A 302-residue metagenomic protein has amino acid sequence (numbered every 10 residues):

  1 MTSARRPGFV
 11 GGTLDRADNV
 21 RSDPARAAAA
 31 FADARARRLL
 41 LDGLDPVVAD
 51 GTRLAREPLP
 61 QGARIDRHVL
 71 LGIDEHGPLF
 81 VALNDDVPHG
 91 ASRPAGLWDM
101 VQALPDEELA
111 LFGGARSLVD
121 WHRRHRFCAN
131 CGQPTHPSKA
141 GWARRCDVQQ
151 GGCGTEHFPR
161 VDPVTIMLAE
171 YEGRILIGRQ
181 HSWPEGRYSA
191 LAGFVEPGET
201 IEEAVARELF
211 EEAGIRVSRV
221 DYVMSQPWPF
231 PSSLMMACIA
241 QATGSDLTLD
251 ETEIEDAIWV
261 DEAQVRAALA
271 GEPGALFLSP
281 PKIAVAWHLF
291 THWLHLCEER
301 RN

Functional and structural regions predicted by a protein language model:
M1-H125, H136, P184-Y188, D250-N302: Nudix hydrolase/Nudix homology domain
F112, R116-I166: Acidic, metal-coordinating catalytic segment for phosphate/diphosphate chemistry, firing primarily on the Nudix
R144-S189, R216-V217: N-terminal strand-loop-strand
T165, M236, E255: Change "...and in nucleic-acid phosphodiester-cleaving endonucleases..." to "...and in nucleic-acid processing enzymes
G186, L234-M235: RNA substrate-recognition surfaces in RNA-acting enzymes
S189-M224, C238, G244-D246: The catalytic Nudix box helix
Q226-S233, D246: Acidic pyrophosphate-coordinating catalytic loop
